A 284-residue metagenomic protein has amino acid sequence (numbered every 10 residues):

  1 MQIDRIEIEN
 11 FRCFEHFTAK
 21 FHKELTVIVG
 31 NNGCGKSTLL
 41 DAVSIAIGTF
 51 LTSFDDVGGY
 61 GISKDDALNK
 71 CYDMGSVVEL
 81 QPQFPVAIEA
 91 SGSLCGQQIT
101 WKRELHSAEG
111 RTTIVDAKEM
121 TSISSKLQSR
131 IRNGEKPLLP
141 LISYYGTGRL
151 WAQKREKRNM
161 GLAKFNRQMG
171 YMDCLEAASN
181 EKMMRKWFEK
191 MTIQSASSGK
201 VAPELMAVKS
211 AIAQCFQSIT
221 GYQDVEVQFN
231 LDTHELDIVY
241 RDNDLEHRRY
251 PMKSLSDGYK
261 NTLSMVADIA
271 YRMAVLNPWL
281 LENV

Functional and structural regions predicted by a protein language model:
M1-M183, K200-E204, Q214-Q217, G221: P-loop NTPase switch/coupling surface
S93, G170-V284: Extended helical coiled-coil dimerization/tether regions that scaffold and oligomerize large DNA-maintenance assemblies
